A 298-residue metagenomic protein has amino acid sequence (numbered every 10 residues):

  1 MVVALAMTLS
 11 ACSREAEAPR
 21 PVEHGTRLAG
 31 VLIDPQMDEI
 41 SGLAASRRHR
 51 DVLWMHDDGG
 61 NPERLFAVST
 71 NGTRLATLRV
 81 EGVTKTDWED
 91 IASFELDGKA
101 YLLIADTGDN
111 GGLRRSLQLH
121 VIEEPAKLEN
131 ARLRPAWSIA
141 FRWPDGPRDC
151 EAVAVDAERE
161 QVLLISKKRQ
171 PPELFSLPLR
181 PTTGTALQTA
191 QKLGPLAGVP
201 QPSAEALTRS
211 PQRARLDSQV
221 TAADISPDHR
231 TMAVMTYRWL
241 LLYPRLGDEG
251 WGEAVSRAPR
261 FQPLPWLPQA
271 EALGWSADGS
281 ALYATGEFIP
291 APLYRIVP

Functional and structural regions predicted by a protein language model:
M1-S10: Bacterial N-terminal signal peptides
C12-P298: Sequence/structural signature of beta-propeller domains
